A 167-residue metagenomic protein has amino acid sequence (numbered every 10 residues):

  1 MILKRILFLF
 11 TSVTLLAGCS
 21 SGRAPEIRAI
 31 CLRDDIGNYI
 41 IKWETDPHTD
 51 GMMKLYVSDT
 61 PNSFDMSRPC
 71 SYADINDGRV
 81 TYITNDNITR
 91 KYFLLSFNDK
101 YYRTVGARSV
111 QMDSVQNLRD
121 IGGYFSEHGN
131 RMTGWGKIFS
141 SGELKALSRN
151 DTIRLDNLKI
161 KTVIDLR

Functional and structural regions predicted by a protein language model:
M1-R5: Positively charged n-region of N-terminal signal peptides that target proteins for export
I6-L15: Sec-dependent N-terminal signal peptides
C19-R167: Cys-dependent protein tyrosine phosphatase-like superfamily
